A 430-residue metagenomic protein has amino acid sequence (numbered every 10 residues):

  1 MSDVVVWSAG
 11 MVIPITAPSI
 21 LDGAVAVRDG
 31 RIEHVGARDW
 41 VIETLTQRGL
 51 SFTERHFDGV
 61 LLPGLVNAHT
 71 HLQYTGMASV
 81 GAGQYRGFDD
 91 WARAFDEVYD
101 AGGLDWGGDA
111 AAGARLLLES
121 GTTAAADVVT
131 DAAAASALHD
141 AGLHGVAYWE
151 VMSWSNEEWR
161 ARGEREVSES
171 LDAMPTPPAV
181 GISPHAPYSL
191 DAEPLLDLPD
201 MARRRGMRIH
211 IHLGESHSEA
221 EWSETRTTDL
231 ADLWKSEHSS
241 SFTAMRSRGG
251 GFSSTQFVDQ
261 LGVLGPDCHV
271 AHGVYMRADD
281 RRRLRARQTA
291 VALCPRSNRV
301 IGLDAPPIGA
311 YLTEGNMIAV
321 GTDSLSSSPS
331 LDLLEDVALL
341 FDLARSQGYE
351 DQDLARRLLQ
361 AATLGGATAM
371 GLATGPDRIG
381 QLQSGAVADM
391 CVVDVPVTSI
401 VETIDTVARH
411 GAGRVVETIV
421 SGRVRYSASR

Functional and structural regions predicted by a protein language model:
M1-V6, V12-L62: Histidine-rich, glycine-flanked metal-binding segment
F52, A134-A141, E164-A290, G302-I318: Histidine/acidic residue-rich metal-binding segments in metalloenzymes
V60-L61, A78-A141, E164-P175: Alpha-helical scaffold segments that flank or form the walls of functional sites
P63-T75, R208-H217: Histidine-centered catalytic micro-motifs
H71, T130-D131, E150-W154, H185-P187 (+4 more regions): Active-site beta-loop-alpha junctions enriched in small/polar residues
G76-G108, V146-M152, H217-G265, L340-Q352: Active-site gating loops and adjacent loop-to-helix segments of metal-dependent hydrolytic enzymes
L230, Q260-V263, P306-V397: His/Asp/Glu-enriched, well-ordered alpha-helical/loop segment that forms or immediately abuts the divalent-metal
S384-R430: C-terminal cap of metal-dependent C-N hydrolases
